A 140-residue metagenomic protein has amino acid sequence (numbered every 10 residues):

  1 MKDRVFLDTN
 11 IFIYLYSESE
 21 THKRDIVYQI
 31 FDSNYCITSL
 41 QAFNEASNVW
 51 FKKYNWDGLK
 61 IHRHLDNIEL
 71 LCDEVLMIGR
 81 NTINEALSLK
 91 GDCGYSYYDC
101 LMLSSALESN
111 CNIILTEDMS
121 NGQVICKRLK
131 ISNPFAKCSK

Functional and structural regions predicted by a protein language model:
M1-T38, K53-K60, K140: Short, well-structured N-terminal submotif of metal-dependent ribonuclease cores
K2, L103-K140: Acidic, PIN/NYN-like endoribonuclease modules and their adjacent C-terminal/linker elements
N10, Y16, S47, M119-S120: Anionic group-transfer/hydrolysis microenvironments
L15, S33-N34, V49-K53, L71-V75 (+2 more regions): Alpha-helix C-capping/helix-to-loop hinge sites
I37, L76, S132: General small-molecule cofactor/ligand-binding pocket signal
E45-D73: Active-site-proximal, substrate-binding regions of enzyme catalytic domains and RNA-binding/basic surfaces
V75-E117: Active-site neighborhoods of divalent-metal-dependent phosphate/nucleic-acid chemistry enzymes
